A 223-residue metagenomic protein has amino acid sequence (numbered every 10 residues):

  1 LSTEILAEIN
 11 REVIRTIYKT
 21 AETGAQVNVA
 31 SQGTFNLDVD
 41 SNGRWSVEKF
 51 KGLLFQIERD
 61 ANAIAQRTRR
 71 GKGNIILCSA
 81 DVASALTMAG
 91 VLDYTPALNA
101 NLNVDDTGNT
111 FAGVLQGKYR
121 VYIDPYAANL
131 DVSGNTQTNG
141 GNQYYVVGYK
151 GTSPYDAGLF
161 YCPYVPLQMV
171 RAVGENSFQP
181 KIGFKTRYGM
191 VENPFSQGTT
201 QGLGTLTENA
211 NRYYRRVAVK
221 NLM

Functional and structural regions predicted by a protein language model:
L1-A25, I76, F178-F184: Long, contiguous amphipathic alpha-helices that act as assembly "spine/axial" helices in icosahedral shell and virion
T3, D40-K51, Q168, A172 (+1 more regions): Hydrophobic alpha-helical scaffolding
A7-E12, I64-R70, L222-M223: Secondary-structure transition/capping motifs at alpha-helix termini and the adjoining loop/turn into the next element
G24-R44, S133-G140, G198-T205: Surface-exposed intrinsically disordered loops and tails
V27-L102: Extended, solvent-exposed, turn-rich assembly/linker loops in the middle of proteins
D81, A89-M223: Sequence/fold signature of self-assembling virion shell proteins
